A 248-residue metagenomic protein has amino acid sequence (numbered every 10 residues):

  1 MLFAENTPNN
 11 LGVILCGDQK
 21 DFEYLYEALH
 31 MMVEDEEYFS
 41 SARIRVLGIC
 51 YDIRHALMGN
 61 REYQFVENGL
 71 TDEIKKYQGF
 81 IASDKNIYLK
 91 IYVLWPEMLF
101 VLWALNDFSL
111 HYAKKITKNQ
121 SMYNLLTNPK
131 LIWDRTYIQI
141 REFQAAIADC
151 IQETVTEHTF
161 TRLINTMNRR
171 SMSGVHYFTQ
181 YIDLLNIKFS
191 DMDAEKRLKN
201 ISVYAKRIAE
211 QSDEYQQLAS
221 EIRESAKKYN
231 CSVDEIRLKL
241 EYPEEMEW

Functional and structural regions predicted by a protein language model:
M1-W248: Positively charged, low-complexity terminal tracts and the immediately adjacent first secondary-structure elements
